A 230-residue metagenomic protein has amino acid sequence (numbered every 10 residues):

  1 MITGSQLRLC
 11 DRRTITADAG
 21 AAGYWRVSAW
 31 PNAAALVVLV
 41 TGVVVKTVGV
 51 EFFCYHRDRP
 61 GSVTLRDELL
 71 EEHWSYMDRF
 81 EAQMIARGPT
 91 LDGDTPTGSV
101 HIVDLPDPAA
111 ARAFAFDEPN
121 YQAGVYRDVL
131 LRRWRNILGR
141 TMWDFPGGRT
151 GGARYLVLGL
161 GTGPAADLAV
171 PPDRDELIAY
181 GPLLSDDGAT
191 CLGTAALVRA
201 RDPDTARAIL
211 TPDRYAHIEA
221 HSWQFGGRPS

Functional and structural regions predicted by a protein language model:
G4, G20-G23, G42: Residue-identity detector for glycine
L7: Cationic, low-complexity basic patches in intrinsically disordered or flexible, solvent-exposed regions
V40-S230: Conserved, structured core segments of small domains
